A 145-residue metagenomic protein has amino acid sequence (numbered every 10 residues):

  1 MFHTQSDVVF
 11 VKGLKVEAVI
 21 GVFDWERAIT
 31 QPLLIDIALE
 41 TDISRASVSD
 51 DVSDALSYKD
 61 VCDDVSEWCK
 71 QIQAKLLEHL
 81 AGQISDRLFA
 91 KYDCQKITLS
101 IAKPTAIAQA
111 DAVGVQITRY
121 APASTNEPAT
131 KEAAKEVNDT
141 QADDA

Functional and structural regions predicted by a protein language model:
M1-A145: N-terminal, polar/charged subdomain of small-to-medium soluble alpha/beta proteins
